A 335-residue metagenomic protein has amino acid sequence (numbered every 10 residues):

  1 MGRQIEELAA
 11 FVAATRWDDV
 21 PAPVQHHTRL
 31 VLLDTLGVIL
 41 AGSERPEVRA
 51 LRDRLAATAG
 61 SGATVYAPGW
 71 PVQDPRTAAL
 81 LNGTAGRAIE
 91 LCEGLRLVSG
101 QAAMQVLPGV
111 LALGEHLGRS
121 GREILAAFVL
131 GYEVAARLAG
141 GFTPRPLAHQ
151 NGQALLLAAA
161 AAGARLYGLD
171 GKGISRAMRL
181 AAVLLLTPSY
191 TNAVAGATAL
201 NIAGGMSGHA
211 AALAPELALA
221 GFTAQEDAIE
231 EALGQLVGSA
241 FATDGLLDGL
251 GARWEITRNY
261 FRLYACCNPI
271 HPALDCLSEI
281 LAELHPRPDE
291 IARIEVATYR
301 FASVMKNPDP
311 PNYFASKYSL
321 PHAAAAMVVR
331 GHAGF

Functional and structural regions predicted by a protein language model:
M1-Y260, R300: N-terminal core-entry segment
S99-A102, G152, C266, Y313 (+1 more regions): Aromatic-acidic/polar surface patches that form glycan- and anion
L263: Acyl-CoA/ACP chain-elongation machinery
C267-F335: Intrinsically disordered, low-complexity Ser/Thr/Pro/Gly-rich interaction regions that scaffold/cooperate
